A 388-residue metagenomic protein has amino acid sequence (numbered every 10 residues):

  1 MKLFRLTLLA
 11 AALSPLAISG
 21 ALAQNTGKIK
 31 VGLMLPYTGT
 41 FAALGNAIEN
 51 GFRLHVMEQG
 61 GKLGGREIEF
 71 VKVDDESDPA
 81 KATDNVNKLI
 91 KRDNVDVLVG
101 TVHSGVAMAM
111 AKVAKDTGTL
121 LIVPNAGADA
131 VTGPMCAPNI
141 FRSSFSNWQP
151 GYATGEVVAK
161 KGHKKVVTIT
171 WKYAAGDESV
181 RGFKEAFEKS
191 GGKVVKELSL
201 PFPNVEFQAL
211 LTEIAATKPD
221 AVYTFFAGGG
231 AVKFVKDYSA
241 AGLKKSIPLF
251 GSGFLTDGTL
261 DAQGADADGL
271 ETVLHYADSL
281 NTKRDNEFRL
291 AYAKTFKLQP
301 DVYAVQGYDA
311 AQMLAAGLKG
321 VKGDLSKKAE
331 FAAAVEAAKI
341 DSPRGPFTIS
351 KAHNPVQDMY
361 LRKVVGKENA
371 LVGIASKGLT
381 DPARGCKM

Functional and structural regions predicted by a protein language model:
K2-L13, A23-M388: Extracytosolic ligand-binding ectodomains
I18-G20: N-terminal signal peptide c-region/cleavage motif recognized by signal peptidases
